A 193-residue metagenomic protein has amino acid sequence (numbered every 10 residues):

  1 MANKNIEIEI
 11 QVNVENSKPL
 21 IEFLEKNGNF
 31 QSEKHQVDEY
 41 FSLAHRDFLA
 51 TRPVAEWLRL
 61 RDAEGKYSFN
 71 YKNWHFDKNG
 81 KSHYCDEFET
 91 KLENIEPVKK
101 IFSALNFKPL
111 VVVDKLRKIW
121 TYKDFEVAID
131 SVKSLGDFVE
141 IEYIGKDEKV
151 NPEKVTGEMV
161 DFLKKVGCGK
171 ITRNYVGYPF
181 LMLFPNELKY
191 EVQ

Functional and structural regions predicted by a protein language model:
M1-D124, C168-R173, G177-Q193: N-terminal strand-loop-strand beta-hairpin
E9-Q11, E140-I144: Active-site ExK catalytic segment of metal-dependent nucleases
E15, K146-E148: Short coil/turn motifs at secondary-structure junctions
S68-N70, A128, E140: General beta-strand recognition
K72-H75, S134-E142: Residues forming anionic-ligand binding surfaces in small-molecule and nucleic-acid pockets of primarily soluble enzymes
E126-S134, I144-K146: An amphipathic alpha-helical core segment
E148-Y175: Mixed-charge, glycine-accented linear interaction segment located at domain edges/termini
